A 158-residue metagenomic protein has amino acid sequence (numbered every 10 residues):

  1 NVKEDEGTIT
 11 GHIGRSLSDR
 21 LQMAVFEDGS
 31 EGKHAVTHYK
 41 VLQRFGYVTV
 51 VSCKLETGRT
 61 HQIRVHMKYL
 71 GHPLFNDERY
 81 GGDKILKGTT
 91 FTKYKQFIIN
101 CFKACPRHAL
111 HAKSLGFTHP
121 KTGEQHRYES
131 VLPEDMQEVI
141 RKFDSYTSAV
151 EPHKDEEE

Functional and structural regions predicted by a protein language model:
N1-E158: RNA pseudouridine synthases
